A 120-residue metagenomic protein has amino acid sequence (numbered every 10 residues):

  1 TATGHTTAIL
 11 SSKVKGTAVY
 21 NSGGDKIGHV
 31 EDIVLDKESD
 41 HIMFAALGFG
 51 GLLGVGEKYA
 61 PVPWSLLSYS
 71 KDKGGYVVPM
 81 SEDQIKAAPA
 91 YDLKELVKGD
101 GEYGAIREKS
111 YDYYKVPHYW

Functional and structural regions predicted by a protein language model:
T1-W120: Peripheral interaction segments used for macromolecular assembly
